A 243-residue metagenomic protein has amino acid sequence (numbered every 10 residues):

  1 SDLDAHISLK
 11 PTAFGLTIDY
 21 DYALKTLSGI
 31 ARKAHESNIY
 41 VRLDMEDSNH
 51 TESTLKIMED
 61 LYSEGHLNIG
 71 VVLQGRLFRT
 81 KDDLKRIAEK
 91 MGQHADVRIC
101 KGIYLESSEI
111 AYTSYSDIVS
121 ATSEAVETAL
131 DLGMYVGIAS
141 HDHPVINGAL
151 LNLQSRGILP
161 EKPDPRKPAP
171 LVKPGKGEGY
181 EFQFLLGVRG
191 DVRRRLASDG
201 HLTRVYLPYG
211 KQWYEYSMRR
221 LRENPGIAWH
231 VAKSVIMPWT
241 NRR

Functional and structural regions predicted by a protein language model:
S1-R243: Positively charged, amphipathic and often flexible ligand-engagement surfaces
